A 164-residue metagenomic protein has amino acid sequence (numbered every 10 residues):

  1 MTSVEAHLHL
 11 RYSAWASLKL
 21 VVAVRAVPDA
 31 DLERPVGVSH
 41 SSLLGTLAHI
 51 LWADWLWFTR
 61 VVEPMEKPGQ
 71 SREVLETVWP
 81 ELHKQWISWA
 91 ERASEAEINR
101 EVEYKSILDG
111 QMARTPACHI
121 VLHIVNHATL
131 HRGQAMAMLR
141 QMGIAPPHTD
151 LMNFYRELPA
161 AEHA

Functional and structural regions predicted by a protein language model:
H7-G69, L108-A164: Short, contiguous alpha-helical
V61-R100: Helix-adjacent hinge/juxtasegments
V102-I107: A structural boundary/capping signal
